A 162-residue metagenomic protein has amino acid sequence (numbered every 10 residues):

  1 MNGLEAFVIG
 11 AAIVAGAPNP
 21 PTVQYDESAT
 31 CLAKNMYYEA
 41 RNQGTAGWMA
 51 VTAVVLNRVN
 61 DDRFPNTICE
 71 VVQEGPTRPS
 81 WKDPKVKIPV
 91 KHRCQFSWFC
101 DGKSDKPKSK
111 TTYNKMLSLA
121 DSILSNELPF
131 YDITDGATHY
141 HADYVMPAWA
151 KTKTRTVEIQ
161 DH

Functional and structural regions predicted by a protein language model:
M1-G10: Sec-dependent signal peptide recognition, specifically the positively charged N-region followed immediately by
V14-H162: Bacterial extracytoplasmic/cell-wall-associated proteins, especially those involved in peptidoglycan
